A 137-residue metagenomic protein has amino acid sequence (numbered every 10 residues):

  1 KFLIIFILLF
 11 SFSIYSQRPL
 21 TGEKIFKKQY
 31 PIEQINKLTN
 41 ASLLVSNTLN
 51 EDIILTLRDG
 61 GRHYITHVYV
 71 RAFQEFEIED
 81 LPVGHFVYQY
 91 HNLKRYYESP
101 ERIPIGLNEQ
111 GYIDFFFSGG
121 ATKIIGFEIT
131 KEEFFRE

Functional and structural regions predicted by a protein language model:
K1-F12: Sec-dependent N-terminal signal peptides
I7-L9, N36, T48, E79: Generic structural signal for beta-strand residues in well-ordered domains
Q17-G61, T66, H91-E137: Primarily secretory-pathway and cell-envelope proteins
T66-A72: Short, acidic Ser/Thr/Gly-rich low-complexity loop/linker segments typical of extracellular and cell-surface proteins
F73-E79: Short, surface-exposed beta-strand/beta-hairpin micro-motifs centered on an aromatic residue
P82-G84: Surface-exposed, short loops/turns at beta-strand junctions within beta-sandwich domains
F86-Y88: A short tyrosine-centered beta-strand micro-motif
